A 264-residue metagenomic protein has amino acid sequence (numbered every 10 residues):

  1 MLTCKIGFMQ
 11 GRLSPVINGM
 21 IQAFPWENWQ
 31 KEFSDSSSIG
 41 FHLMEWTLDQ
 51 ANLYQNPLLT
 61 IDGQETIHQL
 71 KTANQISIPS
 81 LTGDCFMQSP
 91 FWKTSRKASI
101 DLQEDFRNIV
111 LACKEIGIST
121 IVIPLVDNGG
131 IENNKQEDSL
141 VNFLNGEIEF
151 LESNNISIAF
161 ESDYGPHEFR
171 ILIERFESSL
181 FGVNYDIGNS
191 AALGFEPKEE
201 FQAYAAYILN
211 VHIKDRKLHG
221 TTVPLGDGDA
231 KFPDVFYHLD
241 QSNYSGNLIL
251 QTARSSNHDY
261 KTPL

Functional and structural regions predicted by a protein language model:
M1-H42, P166-Y185, N189-L264: Histidine-acidic metal/acid-base catalytic patches
M1-N108, K114, S162, S178: N-terminal pre-domain/capping segments
L13-V16, D49-L53, F86-Q88, D127-I131 (+2 more regions): A short, flexible beta-alpha/helix-coil linker loop
E27, K31, T72-N74, M87-G182: Active-site acidic/histidine proton-transfer and metal-coordination neighborhood in alpha/beta enzyme cores
E27, L59-E65, S99-F106, K135-L144 (+2 more regions): Charged helix-capping and loop-helix junction motifs
H42-L43, S77, S119, S157 (+1 more regions): Residue-level detector of anion-binding/catalytic polar loops
T47, T82-D84, P124, K214 (+1 more regions): Conserved residues at the C-terminal ends of beta-strands
I78-S80, F160, Y185, L250: Hydrophobic residues in well-ordered beta-strands that form the structural core
